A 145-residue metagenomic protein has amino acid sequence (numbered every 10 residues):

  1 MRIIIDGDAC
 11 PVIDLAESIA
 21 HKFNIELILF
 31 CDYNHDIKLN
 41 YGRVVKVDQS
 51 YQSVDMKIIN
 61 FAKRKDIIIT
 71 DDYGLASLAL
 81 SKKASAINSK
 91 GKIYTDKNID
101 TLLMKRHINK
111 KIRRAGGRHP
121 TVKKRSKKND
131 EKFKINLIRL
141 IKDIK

Functional and structural regions predicted by a protein language model:
R2-K145: Nuclease catalytic cores that cleave nucleic-acid phosphodiester bonds, predominantly acidic two-metal-ion
